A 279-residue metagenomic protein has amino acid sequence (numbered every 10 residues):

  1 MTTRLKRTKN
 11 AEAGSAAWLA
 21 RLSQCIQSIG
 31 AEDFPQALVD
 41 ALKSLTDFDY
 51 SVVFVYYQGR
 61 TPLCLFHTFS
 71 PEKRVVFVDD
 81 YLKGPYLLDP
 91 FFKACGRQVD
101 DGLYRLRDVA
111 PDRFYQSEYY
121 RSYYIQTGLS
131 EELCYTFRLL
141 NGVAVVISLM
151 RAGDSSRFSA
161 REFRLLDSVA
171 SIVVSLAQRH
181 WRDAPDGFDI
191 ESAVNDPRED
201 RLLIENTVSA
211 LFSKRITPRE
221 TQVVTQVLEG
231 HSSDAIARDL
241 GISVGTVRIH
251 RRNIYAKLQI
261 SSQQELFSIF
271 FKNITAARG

Functional and structural regions predicted by a protein language model:
T2-G14, W18-I29, D33, A37-V143 (+4 more regions): Regulatory input/activation interfaces that engage signals or partners
F158, R215-I216, T225: Residue-level marker of regulatory loop/turn positions in helix-turn-helix DNA-binding domains and in histidine
S159-L166, Q178-D186, E220: Interdomain signal-transducing alpha-helical coiled-coil linkers
D186-R219: Regulatory hinge/linker segments at domain boundaries that couple sensory/effector modules to output domains
T221-T225, E265: Pre-recognition alpha-helix immediately N-terminal to the DNA-recognition helix within helix-turn-helix or winged-helix
V227-H231, F270: Short helix-to-turn junction characteristic of helix-turn-helix DNA-binding domains, especially the helix
G230-E265: Recognition helix of helix-turn-helix DNA-binding domains
A256-S261, I269, N273-A277: Residue cluster at the C-terminal edge of the helix-turn-helix DNA-binding motif
